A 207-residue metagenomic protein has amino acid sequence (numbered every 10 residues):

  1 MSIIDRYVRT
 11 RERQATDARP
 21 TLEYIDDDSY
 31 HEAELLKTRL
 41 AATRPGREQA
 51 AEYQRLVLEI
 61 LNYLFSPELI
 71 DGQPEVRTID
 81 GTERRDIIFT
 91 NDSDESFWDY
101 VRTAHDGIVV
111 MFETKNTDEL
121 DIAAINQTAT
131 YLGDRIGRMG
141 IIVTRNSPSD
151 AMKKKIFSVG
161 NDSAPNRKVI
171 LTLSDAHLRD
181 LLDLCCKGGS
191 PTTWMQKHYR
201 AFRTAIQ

Functional and structural regions predicted by a protein language model:
M1-T43: Interfaces and regulatory segments of ATP-dependent nucleotide/adenylate/phosphodiester-chemistry enzymes
D26-Q207: Catalytic core segments in nucleotide and nucleic-acid processing enzymes
